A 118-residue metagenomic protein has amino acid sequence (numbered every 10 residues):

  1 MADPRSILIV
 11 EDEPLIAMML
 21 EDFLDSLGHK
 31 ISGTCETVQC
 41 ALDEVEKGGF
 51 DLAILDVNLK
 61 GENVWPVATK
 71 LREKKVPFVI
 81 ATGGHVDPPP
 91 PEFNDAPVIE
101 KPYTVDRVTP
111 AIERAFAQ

Functional and structural regions predicted by a protein language model:
M1-S6, C40, P90, T104-Q118: Non-catalytic signal-transmission and effector/linker regions of two-component phosphorelay proteins
E11: Conserved acidic carboxylate
P14-G33: Two-component/phosphorelay signaling modules centered on CheY-like receiver
T34-L52: Acidic, metal-coordinating helix/loop segments flanking the phosphotransfer/catalytic sites of two-component signaling
D56: Active-site residues of response regulator receiver
K60: The feature encodes the CheY-like receiver
V79-T82: Hydrophobic/aromatic residues positioned on beta-strands within the core alpha/beta folds
K101: A Lys-centered signature of the CheY-like receiver
